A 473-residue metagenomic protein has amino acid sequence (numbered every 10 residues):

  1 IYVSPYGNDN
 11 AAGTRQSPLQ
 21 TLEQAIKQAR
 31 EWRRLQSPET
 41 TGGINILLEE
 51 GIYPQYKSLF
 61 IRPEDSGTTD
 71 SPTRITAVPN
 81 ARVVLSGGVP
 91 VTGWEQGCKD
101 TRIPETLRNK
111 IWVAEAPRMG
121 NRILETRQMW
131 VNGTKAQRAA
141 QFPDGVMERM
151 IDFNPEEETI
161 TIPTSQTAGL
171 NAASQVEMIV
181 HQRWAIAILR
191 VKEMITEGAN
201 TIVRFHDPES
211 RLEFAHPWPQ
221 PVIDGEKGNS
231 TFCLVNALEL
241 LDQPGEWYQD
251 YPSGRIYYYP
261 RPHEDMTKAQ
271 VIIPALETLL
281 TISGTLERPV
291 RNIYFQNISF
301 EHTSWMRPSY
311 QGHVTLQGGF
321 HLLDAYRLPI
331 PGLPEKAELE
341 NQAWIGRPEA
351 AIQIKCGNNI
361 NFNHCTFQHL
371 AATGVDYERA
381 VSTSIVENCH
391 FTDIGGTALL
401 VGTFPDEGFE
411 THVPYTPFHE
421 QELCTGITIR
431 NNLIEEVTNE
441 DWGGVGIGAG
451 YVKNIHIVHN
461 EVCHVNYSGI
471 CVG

Functional and structural regions predicted by a protein language model:
Y2-C356, N361, T366, E407-H419: Extracellular polysaccharide-degrading/modifying enzymes targeting complex plant/algal/animal polysaccharides
V3-S4, E49, T76, S86 (+8 more regions): Residue-level detector of conserved, well-ordered beta-strand and adjacent loop positions that form binding/recognition
G43, I186, E277, R347-E349 (+5 more regions): Short coil/loop residues immediately preceding or within conserved phosphate-binding loops of NTP-utilizing enzyme
P54, R379-A380: Acidic-and-aromatic substrate-binding clefts and catalytic sites of carbohydrate-active enzymes
K57-S58, E277, S304-Y310, E349 (+5 more regions): Short glycine/acidic-rich loop motifs that flank beta-strands on beta-rich extracellular proteins
R127, S174-V176, A187, T201 (+6 more regions): Structural beta-strand/beta-sheet cores of well-ordered domains, especially the beta-sheet scaffolds that support
R291-H302, E338, N358-A372, V381-G396 (+2 more regions): Right-handed parallel beta-helix
T403-P405: Primarily the internal scaffold of c-type cytochrome electron-transfer domains, especially repeated/multiheme c-type
